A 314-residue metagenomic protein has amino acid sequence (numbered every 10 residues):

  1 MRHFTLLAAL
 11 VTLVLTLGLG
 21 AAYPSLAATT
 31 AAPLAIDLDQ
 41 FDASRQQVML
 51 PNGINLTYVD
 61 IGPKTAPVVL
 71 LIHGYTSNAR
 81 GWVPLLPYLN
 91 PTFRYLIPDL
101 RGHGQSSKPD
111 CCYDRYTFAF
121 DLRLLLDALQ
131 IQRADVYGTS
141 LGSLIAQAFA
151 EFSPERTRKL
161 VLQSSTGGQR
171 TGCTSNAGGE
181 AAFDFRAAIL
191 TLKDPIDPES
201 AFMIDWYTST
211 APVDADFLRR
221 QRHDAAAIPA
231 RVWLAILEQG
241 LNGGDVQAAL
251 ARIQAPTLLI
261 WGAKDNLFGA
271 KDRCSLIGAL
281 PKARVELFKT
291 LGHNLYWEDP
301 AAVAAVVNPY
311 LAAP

Functional and structural regions predicted by a protein language model:
R2-V68, T92-F93, I131, N308 (+1 more regions): Alpha/beta-hydrolase fold catalytic core
P51-N52, V59, I97-L141, A305: Active-site loop/oxyanion-hole signature of alpha/beta-hydrolase fold enzymes
I54, V59-Q105, C111: Conserved HGGG/HGGXW glycine-rich cap/lid loop of the alpha/beta-hydrolase fold
E151, R158-L192: Flexible "cap/lid" loop of the alpha/beta hydrolase fold
S175-A177, L192-A251: Conserved alpha/beta-hydrolase catalytic His-Asp/Glu region
I253, L259-W261: Short beta-strand/loop motif that positions the catalytic acidic residue of the alpha/beta-hydrolase fold
K264-F268: Acidic catalytic loop of the alpha/beta-hydrolase fold
A283-P314: Catalytic active-site module of serine/aspartate enzymes centered on a nucleophile-bearing elbow/loop
